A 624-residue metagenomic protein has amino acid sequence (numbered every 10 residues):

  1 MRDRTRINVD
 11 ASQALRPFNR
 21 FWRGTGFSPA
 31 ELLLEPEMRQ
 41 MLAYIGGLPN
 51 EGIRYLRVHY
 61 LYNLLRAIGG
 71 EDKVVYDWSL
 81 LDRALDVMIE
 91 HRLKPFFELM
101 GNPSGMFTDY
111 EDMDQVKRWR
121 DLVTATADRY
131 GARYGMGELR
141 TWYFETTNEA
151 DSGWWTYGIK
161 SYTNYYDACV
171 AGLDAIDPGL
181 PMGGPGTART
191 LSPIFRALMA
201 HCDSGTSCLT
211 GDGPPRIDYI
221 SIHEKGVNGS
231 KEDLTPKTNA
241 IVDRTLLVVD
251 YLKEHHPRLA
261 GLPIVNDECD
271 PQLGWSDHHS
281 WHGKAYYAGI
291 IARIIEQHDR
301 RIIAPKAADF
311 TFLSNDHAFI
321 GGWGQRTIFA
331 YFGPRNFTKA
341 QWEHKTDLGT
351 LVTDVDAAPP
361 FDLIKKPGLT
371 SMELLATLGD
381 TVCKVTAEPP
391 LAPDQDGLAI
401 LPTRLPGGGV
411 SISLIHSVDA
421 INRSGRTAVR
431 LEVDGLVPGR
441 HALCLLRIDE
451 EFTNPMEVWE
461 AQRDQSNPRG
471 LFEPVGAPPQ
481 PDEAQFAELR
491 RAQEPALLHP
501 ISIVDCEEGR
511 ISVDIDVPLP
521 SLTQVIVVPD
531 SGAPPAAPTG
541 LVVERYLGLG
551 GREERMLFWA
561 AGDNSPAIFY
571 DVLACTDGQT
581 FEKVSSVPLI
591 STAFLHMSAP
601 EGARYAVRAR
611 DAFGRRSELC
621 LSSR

Functional and structural regions predicted by a protein language model:
P49-K237, L247, Y251, H256-P257: Substrate-binding cleft and catalytic face of glycoside hydrolase catalytic domains, especially the flexible beta-alpha
V227-D277, Q297-D309: Glycoside hydrolase catalytic-domain groove-lining segments
E268-S424: Aromatic/acidic polysaccharide-binding cleft in carbohydrate-active enzymes
A392-G476, P520-I526: Carbohydrate-binding surface patches
P468-G532: C-terminal beta-strand-rich structural cap/linker in extracellular carbohydrate-active enzymes
G551-P566: Conserved aromatic anchor
G562-F581: Solvent-exposed loop/turn segments flanking beta-strands in beta-repeat/beta-sandwich domains
H596-S617: Beta-strand-rich modules
